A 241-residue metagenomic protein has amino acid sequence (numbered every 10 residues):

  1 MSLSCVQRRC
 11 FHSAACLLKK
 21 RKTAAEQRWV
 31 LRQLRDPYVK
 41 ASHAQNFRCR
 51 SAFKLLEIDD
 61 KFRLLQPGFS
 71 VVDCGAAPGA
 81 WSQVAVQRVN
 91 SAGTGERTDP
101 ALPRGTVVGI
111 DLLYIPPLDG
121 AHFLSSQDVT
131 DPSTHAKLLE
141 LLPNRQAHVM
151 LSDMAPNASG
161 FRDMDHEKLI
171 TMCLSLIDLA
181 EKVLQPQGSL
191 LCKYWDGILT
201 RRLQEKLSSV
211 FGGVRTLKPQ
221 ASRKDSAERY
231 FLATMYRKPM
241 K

Functional and structural regions predicted by a protein language model:
H12-S70, W81-Q87, S91: Class I SAM-dependent methyltransferase Rossmann-like catalytic core, especially the SAM/SAH-binding loop
F69, G93, G105, G188: Glycine-centered, small-residue-biased loops immediately flanking beta-strands in adenine/cofactor-binding cores
P78: Conserved SAM/SAH-binding loop
Q87, I170-P186: A short glycine-rich, Lys/Arg-flanked "PGG" loop and its adjoining helix->strand segment in the class I
V89-T94, A101-L102, L184-Q185: Helix-to-beta-strand junctions that scaffold the AdoMet/dcAdoMet cofactor pocket in Class I SAM-dependent enzymes
P100-A158: S-adenosyl-L-methionine
V149, P186-Y194: Conserved beta-strand signature within the Rossmann-like core of class I S-adenosyl-L-methionine
D196-K241: Class I S-adenosyl-L-methionine
